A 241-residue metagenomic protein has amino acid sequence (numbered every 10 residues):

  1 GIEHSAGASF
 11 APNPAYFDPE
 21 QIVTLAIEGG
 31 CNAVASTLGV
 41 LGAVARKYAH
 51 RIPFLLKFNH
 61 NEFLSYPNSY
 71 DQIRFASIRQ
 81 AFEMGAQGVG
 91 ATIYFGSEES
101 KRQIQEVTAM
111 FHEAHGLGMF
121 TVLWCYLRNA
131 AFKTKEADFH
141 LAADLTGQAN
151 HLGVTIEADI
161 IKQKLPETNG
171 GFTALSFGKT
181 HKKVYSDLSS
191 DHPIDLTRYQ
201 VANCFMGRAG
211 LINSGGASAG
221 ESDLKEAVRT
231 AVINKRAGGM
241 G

Functional and structural regions predicted by a protein language model:
E3-L211, L224-M240: Alpha/beta enzyme core
T168, G216-E221: Short Gly/Pro-enriched loop/turn and capping motifs at secondary-structure junctions
